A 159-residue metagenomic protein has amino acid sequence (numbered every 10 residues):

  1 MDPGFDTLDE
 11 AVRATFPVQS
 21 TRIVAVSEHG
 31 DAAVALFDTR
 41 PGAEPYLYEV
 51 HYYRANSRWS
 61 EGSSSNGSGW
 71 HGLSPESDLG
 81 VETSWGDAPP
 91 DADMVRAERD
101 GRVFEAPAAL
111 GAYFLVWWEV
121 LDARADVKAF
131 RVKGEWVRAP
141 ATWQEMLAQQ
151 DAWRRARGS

Functional and structural regions predicted by a protein language model:
M1-G72: Long, contiguous interaction/targeting segments characteristic of exported/extracellular or secretory-pathway proteins
S20-I23, E61, A92-M94, D122-R124: A broad structural signal for short, well-ordered beta-strand segments within beta-sheet-rich domains
S27, D87, P107-A108: Well-ordered beta-strand positions
F37-T39, A88, W118-E119: Short beta-strand-to-loop capping motifs
Y53-N56, D78-T83, D93-S159: Ser/Thr-rich low-complexity repeats and stalk/linker segments
G67-P90: Surface beta-strand/loop "capping" patches
